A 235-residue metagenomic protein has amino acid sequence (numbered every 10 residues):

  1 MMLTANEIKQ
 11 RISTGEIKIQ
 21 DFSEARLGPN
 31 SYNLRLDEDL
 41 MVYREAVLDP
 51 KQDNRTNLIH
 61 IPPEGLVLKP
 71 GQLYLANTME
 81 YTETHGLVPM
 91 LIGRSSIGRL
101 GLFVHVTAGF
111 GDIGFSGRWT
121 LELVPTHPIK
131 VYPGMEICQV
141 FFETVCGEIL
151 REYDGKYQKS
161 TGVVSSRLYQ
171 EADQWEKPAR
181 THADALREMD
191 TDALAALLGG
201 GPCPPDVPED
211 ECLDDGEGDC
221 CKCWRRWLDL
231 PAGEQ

Functional and structural regions predicted by a protein language model:
M1, A5-R11, A183, M189-P204: Compositionally biased, low-hydrophobicity segments enriched in charged and small polar residues
M1-R180: DUTPase catalytic domain/fold
Q20-D21, V42, T84, E188-G200: Short amphipathic alpha-helical segments with coiled-coil-like heptad repeat character
G65, T181, P205-E211, E234: A generic alpha-helix propensity feature with a strong bias for hydrophobic helices
V124, D184, L213: Short, flexible active-site loop motifs that bind/organize anionic cofactors or intermediates
A179-D192, E217-Q235: Flexible loop/turn and low-complexity linker elements, especially glycine-anchored beta turns and charged/proline-rich
L197-L230: Cysteine-cluster motifs in flexible loop/terminal segments that predominantly coordinate metals
